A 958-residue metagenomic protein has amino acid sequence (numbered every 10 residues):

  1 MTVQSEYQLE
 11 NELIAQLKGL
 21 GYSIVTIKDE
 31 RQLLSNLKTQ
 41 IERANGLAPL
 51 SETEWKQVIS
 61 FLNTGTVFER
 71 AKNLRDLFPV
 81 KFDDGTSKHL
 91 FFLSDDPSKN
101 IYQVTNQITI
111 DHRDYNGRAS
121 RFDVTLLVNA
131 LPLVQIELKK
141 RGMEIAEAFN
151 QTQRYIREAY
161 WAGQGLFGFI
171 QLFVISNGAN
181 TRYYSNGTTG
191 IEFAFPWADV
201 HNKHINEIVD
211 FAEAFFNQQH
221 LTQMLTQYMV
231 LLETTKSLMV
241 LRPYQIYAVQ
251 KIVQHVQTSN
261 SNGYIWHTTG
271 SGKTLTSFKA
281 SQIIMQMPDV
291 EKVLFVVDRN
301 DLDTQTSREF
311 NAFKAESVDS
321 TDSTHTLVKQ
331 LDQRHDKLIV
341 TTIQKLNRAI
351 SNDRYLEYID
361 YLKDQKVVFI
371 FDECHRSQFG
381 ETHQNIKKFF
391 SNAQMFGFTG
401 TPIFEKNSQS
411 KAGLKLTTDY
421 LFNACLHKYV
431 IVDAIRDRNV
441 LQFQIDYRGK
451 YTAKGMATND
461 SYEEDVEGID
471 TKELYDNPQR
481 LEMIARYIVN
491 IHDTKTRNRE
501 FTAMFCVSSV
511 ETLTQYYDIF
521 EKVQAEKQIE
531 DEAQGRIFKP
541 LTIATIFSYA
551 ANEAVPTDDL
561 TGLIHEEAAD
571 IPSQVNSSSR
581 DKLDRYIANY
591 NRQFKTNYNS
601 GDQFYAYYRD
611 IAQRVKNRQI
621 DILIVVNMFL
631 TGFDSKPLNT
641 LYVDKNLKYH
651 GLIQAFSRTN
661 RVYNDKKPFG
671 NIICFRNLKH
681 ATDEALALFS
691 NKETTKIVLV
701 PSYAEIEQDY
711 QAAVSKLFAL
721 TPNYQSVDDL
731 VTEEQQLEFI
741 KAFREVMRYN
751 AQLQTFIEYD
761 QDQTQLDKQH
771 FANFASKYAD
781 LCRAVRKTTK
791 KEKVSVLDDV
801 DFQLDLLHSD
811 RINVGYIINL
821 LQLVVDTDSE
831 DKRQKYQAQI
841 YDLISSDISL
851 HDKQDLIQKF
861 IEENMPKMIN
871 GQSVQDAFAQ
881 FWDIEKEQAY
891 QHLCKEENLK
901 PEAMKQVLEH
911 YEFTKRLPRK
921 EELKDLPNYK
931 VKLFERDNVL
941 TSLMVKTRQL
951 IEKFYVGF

Functional and structural regions predicted by a protein language model:
T2-K292, D301-E316, R334-H335, Q344 (+2 more regions): ATP-dependent helicase/translocase motor core
A15, S51, S261, Q286 (+8 more regions): Catalytic cores and motor modules of nucleic-acid processing enzymes
V25-I27, Y264, K292-L294, S307 (+2 more regions): Conserved RecA-like helicase motor-core motifs
I145-A148, F193-F195, I343-T471, L630-N691 (+1 more regions): Signature of the SF2 helicase/ATPase Hel1-core->accessory helical subdomain module
W266-T268, E291-R299, F501-S509: Conserved RecA-like ASCE P-loop NTPase motor core of nucleic-acid helicases/translocases
N311-N352: Inter-Walker segment of RecA-like/P-loop motor cores
H335-A349, F604, N617-T631: Conserved two-lobed SF2 helicase motor
K472-I622: Conserved C-terminal RecA-like helicase domain
